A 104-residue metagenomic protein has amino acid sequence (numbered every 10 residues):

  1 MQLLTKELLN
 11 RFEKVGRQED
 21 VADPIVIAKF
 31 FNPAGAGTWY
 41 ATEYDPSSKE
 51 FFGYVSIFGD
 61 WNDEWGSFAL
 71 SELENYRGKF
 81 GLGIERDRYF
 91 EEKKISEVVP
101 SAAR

Functional and structural regions predicted by a protein language model:
M1-R104: Catalytic phosphate/metal-binding cores of nucleic-acid and nucleotide-processing enzymes, i.e., regions that mediate
